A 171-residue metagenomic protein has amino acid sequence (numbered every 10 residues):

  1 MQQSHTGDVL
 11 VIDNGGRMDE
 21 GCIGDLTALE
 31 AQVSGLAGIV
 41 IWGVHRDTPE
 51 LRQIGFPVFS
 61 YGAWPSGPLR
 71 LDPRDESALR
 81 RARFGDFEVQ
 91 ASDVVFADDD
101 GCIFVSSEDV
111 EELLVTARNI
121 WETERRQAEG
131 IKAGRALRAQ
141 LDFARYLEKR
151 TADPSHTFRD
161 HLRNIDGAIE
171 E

Functional and structural regions predicted by a protein language model:
M1-A91, F104-P154, F158-E171: Feature captures the catalytic cores and cofactor-binding loops of soluble hydro-lyases/lyases that act on carboxylate
V95: C-terminal binding/interaction regions
D98: Beta-strand-loop-alpha-helix segment that lines the small-molecule cofactor/substrate pocket of alpha/beta enzymes
